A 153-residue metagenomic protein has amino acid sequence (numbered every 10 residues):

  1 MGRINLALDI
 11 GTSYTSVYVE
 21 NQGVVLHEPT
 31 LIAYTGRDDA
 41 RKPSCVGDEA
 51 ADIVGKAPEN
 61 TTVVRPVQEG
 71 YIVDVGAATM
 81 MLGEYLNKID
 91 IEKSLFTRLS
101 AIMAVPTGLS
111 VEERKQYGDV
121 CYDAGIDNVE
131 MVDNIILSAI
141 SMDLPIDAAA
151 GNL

Functional and structural regions predicted by a protein language model:
M1-E28, Y34-K42, V46-L153: Nucleotide/phosphate-binding catalytic cleft detector across ATP-hydrolyzing and phosphate-transferring enzymes
